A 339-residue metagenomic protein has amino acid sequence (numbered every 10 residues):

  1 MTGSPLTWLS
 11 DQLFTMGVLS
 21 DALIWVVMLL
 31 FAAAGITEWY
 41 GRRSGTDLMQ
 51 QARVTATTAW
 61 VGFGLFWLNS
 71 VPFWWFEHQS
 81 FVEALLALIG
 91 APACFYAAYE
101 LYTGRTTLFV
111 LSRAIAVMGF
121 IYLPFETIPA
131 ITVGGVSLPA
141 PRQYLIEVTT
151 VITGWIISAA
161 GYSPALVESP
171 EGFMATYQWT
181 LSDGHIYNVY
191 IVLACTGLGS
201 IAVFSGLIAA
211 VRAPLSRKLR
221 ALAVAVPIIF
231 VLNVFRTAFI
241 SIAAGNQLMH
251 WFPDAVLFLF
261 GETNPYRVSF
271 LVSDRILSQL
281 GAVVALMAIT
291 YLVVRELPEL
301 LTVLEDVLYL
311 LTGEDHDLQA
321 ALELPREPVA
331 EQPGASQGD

Functional and structural regions predicted by a protein language model:
M1-D339: Hydrophobic N-terminal alpha-helices or hydrophobic patches in metabolic proteins across all domains of life
